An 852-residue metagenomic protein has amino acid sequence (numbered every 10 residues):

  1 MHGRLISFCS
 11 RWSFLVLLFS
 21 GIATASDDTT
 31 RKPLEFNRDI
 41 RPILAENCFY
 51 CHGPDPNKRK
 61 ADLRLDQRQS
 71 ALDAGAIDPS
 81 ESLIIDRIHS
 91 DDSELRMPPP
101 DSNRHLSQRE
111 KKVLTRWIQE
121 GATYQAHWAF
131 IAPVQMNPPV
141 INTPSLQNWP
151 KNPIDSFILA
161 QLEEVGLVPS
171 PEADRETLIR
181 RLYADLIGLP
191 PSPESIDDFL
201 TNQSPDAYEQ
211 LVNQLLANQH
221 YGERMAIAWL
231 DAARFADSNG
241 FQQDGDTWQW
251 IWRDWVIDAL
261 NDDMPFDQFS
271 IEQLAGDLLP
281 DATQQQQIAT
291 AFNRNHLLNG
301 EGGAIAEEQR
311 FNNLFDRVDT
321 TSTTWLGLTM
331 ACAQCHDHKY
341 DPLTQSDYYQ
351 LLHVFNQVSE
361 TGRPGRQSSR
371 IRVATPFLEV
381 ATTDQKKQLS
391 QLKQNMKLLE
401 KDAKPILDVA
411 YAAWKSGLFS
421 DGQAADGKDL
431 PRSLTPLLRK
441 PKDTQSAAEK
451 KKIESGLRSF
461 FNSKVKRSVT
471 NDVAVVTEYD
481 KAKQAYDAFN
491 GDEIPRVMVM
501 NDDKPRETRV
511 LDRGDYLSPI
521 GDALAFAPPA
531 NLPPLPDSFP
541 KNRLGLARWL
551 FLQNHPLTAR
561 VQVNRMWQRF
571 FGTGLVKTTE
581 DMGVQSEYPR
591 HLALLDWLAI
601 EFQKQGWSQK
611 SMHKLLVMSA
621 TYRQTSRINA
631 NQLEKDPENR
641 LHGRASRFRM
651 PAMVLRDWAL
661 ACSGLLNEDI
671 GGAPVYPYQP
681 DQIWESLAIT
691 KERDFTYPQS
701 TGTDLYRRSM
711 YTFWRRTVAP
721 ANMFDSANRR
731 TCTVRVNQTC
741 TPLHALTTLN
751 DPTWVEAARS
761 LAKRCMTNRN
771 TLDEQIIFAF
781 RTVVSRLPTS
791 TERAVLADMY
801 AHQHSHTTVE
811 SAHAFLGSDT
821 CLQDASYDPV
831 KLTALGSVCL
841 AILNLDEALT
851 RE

Functional and structural regions predicted by a protein language model:
M1-C9: N-terminal secretory signal peptides that target proteins for export/translocation
S10-G21: Bacterial N-terminal signal peptides
A25-A160, E176-R181, I187, P191-F199 (+6 more regions): Solvent-exposed helix-loop boundary motif
L95, F241, D262, A291-R506 (+1 more regions): Active-site histidine-acidic residue metal-binding/catalytic motifs, centered on HxH/HExxH-like signatures
S145-R181, D185, L189-H220, R234-D281 (+8 more regions): Primarily short, surface-exposed interaction patches in extracytoplasmic proteins
T712-F713, N722-T733: A structural supersecondary motif
